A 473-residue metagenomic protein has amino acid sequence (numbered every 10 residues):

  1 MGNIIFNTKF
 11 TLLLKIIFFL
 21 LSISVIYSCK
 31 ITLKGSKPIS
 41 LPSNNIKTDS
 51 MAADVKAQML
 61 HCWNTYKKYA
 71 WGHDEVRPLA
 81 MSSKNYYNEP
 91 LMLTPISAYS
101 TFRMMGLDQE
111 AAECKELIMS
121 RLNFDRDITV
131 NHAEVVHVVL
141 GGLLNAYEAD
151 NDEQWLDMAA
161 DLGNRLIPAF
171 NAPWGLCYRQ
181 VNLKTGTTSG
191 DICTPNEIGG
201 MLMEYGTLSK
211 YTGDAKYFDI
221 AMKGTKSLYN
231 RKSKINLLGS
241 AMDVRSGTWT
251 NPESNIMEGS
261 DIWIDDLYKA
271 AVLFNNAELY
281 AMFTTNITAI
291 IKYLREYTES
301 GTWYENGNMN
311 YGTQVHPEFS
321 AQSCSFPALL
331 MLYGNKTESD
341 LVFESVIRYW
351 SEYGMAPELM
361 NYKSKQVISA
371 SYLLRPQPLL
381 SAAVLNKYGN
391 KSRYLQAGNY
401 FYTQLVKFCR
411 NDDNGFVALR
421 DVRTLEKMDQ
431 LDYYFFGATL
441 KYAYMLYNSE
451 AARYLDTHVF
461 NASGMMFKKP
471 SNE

Functional and structural regions predicted by a protein language model:
M1-F10: N-terminal secretory signal peptides that target proteins for export/translocation
L12-S28: Cleavable N-terminal signal peptides of Sec/SRP-targeted secreted and luminal proteins
S28-E473: Glycan-recognition and catalytic cores of secretory/periplasmic carbohydrate-active enzymes
